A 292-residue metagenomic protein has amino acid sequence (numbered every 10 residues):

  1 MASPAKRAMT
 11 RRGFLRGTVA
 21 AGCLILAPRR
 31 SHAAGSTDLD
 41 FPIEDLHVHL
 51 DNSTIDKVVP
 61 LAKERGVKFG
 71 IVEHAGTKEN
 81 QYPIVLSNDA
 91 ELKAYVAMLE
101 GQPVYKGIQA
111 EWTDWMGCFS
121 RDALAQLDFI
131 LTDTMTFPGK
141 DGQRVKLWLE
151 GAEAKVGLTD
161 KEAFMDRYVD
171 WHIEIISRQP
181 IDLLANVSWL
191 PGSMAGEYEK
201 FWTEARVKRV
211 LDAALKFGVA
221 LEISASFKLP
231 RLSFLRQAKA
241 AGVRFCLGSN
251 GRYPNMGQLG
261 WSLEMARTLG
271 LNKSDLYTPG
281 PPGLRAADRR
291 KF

Functional and structural regions predicted by a protein language model:
M1-M9, A20: N-terminal secretory signal peptides
A20-A21, S31: Cleavable N-terminal signal peptides
A34-D40, Y198-F292: Charged catalytic cores and adjacent phosphate/nucleic-acid-binding surfaces used for phosphate/nucleic-acid chemistry
D40-A163, Y253-M256: A metal-dependent hydrolase metal-coordination microenvironment
H47, I130, N186, L221 (+1 more regions): Divalent metal-coordination and catalytic microenvironments
K57-L61, E91-M98, C118, W171 (+4 more regions): A general structural detector for well-ordered alpha-helical segments in enzyme core domains, enriched
T134-R144, W148-A241: Domain-core and long-helix interface of multi-subunit machines
